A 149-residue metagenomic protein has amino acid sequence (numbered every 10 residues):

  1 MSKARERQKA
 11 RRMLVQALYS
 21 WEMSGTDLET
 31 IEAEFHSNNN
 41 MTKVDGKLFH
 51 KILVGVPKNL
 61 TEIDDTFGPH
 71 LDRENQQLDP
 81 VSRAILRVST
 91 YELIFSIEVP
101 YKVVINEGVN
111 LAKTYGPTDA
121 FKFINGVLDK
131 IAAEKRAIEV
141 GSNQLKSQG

Functional and structural regions predicted by a protein language model:
M1-T114, T118-G149: N-terminal interaction/assembly modules
